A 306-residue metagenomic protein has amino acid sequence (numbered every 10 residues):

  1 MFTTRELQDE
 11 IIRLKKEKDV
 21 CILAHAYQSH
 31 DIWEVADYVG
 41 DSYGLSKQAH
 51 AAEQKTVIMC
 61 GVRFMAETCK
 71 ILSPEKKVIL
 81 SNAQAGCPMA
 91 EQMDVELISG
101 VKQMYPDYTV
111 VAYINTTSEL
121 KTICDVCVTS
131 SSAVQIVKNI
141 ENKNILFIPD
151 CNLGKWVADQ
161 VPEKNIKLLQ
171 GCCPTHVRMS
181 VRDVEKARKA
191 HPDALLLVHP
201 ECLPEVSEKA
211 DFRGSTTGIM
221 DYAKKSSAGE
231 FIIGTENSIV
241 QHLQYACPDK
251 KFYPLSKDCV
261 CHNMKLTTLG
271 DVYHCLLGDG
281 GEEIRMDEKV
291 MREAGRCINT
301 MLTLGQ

Functional and structural regions predicted by a protein language model:
M1-I233, I239-Q306: Active-site loop-to-helix "anion-binding N-cap" substructures in soluble metabolic enzymes
